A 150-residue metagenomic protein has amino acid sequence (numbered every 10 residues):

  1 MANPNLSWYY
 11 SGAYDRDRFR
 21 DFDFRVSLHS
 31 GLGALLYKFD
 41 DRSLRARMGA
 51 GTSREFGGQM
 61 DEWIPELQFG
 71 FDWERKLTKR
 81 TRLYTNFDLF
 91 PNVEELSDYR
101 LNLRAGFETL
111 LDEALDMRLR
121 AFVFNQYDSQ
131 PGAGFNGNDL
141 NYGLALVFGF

Functional and structural regions predicted by a protein language model:
M1-G31: Hydrophobic/aromatic-rich structural module bridging two neighboring secondary-structure elements via a short loop
A2-W8, D40-L44, L77-L83, L111-L119: Repeated loop/turn-to-beta-strand initiation elements of outer-membrane beta-barrel proteins
S7-R16, R45-R54, L83-V93, A121-Y127: Transmembrane beta-strand segments that form the barrel wall of outer-membrane beta-barrel proteins
Y14, S30-A34, M48-A50, F69-R75 (+4 more regions): Residues on the lipid-exposed face of transmembrane beta-strands in outer-membrane beta-barrel proteins
R16-F22, K38-D40, R54-G58, V93-E95 (+1 more regions): Gram-negative outer-membrane beta-barrel proteins
F24-L28, R42, D61-L67, S97-L101 (+1 more regions): Residues that define the transmembrane beta-barrel architecture of outer-membrane proteins
H29, D41-F90: Detector for outer-membrane/organellar transmembrane beta-barrel domains, recognizing the amphipathic beta-strand
S97-F150: Predominantly the C-terminal beta-signal and adjacent terminal strand-loop region of outer-membrane beta-barrel
